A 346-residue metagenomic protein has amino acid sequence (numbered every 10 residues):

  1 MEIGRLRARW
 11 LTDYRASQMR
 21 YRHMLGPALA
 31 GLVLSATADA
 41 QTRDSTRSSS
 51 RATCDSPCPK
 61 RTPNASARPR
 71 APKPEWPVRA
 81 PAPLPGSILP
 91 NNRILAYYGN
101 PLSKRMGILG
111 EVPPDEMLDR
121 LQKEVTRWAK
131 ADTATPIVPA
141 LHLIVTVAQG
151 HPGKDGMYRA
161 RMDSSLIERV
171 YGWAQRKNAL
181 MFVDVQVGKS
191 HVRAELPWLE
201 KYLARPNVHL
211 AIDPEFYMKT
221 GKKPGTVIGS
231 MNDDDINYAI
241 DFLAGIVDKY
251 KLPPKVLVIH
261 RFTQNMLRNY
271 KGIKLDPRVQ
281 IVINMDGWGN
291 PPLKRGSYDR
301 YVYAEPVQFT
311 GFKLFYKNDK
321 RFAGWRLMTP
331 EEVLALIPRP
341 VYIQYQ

Functional and structural regions predicted by a protein language model:
P27-V33: Bacterial N-terminal signal peptides
A38-A40: Boundary at the C-terminal end of the N-terminal hydrophobic targeting segment
S45, T53-S56, T133, S164: Coil residues (strongly favoring Ser/Thr
A52-P114: N-terminal module-boundary/linker segments of secreted carbohydrate-active enzymes
I94-A96, P136-H142, N178-F182, N207-A211 (+3 more regions): Structural preference for beta-strand elements that scaffold enzyme active sites
A134-A179, K189-R205, H209-A211, M218 (+2 more regions): Chitinase-like catalytic core of GlcNAc-active glycosidases
T226-I343: Surface-exposed substrate-engagement region within the catalytic domains of secreted or surface-exposed extracellular
